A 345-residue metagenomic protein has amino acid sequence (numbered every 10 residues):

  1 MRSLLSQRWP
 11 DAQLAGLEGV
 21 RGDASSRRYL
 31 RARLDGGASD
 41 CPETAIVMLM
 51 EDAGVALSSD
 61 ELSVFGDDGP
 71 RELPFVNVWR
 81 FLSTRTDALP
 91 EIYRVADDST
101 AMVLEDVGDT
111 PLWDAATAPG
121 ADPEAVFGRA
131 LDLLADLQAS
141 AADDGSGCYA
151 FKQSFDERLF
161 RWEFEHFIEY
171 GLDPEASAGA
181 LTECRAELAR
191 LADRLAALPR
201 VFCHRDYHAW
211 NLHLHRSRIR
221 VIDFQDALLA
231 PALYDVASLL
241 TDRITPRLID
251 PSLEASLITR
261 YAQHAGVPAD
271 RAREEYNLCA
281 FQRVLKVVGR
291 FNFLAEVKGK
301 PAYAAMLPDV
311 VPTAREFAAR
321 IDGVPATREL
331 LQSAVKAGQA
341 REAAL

Functional and structural regions predicted by a protein language model:
M1-Q13: Juxta-kinase regulatory segment immediately upstream of eukaryotic protein kinase catalytic domains
A15-D35: ATP-binding glycine-rich phosphate-binding loop
S26-R33, I46-V47, L137, A189-V236 (+1 more regions): Active-site acidic catalytic loop and adjacent metal/ATP-binding pocket of ATP-dependent phosphoryl transfer enzymes
R33-D35, S39-D156, R161-W162: ATP-binding pocket architecture of kinase catalytic cores
M50-S59, L104-P119, E165-E175, L239 (+1 more regions): A glycine-centered beta->alpha junction motif in the catalytic cores of kinase/phosphotransferase enzymes
A142-Q153, R158, E163-C203, P268-D270: An alpha-helical support segment within catalytic cores of ATP-dependent transferases
E165-P174, A232-V267, F281-K298, V310-A318: Active-site activation/catalytic loop segments of kinase-like enzymes and analogous catalytic loops in related
G289-L345: ATP/Mg2+ or Mg2+-diphosphate-binding catalytic cores that bind nucleotide phosphates or diphosphates via glycine-rich
